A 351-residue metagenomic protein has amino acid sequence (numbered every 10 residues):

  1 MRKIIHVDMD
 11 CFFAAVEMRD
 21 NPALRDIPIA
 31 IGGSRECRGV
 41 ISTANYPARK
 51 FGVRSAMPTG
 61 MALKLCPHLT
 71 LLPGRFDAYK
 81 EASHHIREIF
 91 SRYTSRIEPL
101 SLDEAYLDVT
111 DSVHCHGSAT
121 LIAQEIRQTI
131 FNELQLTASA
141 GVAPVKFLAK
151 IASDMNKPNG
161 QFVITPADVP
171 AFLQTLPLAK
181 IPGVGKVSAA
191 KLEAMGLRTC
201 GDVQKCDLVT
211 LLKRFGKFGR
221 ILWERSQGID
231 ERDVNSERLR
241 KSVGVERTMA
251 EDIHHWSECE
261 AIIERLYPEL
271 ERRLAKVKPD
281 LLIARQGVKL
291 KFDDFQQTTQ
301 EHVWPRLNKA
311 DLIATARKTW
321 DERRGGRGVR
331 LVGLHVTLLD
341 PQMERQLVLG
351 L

Functional and structural regions predicted by a protein language model:
M1-R214, R220, V336, D340-L351: Gly/Gly-Pro- and Ser/Thr-rich, intrinsically disordered tail segments characteristic of DNA damage-repair and tolerance
H6, K180, S188-L331, L339-E344: DNA-contacting surface of Y-family translesion DNA polymerases
